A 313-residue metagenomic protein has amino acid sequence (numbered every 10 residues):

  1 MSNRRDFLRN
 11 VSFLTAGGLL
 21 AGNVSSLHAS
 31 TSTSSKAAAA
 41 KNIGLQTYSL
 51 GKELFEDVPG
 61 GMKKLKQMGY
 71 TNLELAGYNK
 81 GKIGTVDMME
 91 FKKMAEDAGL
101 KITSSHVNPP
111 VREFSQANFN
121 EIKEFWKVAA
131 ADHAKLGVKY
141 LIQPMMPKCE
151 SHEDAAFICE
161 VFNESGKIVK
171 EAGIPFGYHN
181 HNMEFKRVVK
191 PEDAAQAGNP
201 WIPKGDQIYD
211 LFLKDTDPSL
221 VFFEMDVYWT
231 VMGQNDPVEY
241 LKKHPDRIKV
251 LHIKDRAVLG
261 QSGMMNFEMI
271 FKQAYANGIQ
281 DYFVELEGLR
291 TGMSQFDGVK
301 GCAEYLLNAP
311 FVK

Functional and structural regions predicted by a protein language model:
S2-G44, G51-K66, D206-M225, W229-K313: Histidine-acidic metal/acid-base catalytic patches
S12-F13, G17, R112-F222, F296: Active-site acidic/histidine proton-transfer and metal-coordination neighborhood in alpha/beta enzyme cores
S30, Y48, H181-M183: Compositionally biased, intrinsically disordered low-complexity segments enriched in polar/proline residues
S34-A38, M62-Q67, G84-S104, K127-G137 (+4 more regions): Acidic (Asp/Glu)-rich catalytic clusters
K41-Q46, L73-L75, I102-V107, L141-Q143 (+4 more regions): Hydrophobic faces of well-ordered beta-strands that scaffold small-molecule active sites in alpha/beta enzyme cores
L50-E56, A76-D87, P110-I122, P147-A156 (+4 more regions): Acidic-and-aromatic substrate-binding clefts and catalytic sites of carbohydrate-active enzymes
Y70: Conserved acetyl-CoA-binding loop of GNAT-fold acetyltransferases
D97, N120-E121, A276, N308: Polar/charged alpha-helical tracts
